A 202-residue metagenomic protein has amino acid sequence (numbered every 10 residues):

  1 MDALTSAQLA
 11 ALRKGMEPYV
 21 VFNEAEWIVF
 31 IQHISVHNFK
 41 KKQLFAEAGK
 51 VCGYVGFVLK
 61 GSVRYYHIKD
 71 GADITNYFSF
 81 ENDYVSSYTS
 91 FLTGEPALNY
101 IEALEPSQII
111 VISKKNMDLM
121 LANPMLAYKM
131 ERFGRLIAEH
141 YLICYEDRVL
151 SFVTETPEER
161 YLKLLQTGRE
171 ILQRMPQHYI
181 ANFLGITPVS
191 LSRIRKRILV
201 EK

Functional and structural regions predicted by a protein language model:
M1-S35, S90: Cyclic nucleotide-binding regulatory module and flanking cytosolic helices
L12, Y141-L150: Short, Lys/Arg-enriched N-terminal segment that forms or immediately precedes the first helix of a structured domain
S35, S62-Y65, Q108-I109: Short beta-strand segments in beta-sandwich/barrel cores
K42, G53-R64, E81-N82: Glycine- and acidic-residue-biased ligand/ion/polar-headgroup-sensing regions
F45-K50: Short phosphate-coordinating micro-motif centered on Lys-Gly-acidic
H67-A72: Cytochrome P450 core scaffold surrounding the K-helix E-X-X-R motif and the conserved "meander" helix-loop region
T75-R132: Cyclic-nucleotide recognition modules
E155-K202: Phosphate-/nucleic-acid-contacting segments
